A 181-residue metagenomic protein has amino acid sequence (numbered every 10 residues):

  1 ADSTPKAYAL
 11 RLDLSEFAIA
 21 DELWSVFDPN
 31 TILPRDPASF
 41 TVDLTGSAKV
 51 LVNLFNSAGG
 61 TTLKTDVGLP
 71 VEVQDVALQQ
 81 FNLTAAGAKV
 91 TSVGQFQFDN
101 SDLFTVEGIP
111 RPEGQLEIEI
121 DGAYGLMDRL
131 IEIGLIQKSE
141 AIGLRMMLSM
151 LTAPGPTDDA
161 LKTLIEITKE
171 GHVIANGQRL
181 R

Functional and structural regions predicted by a protein language model:
A1-R181: Glycine-rich, small/hydroxylated-residue low-complexity segments
